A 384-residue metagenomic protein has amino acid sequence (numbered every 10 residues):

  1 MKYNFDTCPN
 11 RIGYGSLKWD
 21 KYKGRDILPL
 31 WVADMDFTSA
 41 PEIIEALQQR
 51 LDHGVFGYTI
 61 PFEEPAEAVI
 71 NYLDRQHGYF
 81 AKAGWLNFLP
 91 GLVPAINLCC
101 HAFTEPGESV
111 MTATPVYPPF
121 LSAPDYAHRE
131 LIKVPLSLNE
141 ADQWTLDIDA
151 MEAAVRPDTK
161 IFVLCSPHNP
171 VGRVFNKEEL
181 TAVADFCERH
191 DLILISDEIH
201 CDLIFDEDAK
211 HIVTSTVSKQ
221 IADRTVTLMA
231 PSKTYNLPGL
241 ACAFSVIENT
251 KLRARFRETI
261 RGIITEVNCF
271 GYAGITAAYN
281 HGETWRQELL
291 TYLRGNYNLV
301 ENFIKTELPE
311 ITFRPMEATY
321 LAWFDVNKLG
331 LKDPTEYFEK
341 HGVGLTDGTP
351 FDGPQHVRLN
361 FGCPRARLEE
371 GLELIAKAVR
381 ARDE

Functional and structural regions predicted by a protein language model:
K2-G91, L98, N280, R382-E384: N-terminal small-domain helix-loop-helix segment of the aminotransferase-like
E45, K219, D223-R294, N302 (+1 more regions): Conserved core segment of the aminotransferase class I/II
F56-D185, D202-L203, A209-Q220, E373: Conserved core of the PLP fold type I
K82-A83, P315-L321, D352-P354: Short Gly/Ser/Thr- and Asp/Glu-enriched loop/turn motifs at secondary-structure junctions
A127, R189-H190, I221, H341 (+1 more regions): Helix C-cap/helix->beta junction micro-motif
A153, E336-T346, P350-E384: PLP-dependent enzyme catalytic core of the Aspartate aminotransferase-like
T276, Y292-E301, F313-D325: Conserved glycine-rich beta-strand-loop-beta hairpin in the small C-terminal domain of fold type I
